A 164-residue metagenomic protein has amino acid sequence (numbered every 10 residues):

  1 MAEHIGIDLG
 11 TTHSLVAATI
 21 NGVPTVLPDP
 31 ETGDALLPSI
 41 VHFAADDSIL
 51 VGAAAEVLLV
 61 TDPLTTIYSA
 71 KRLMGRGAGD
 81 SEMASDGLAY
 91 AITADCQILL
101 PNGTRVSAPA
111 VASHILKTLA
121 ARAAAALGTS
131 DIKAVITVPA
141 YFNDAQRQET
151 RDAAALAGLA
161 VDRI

Functional and structural regions predicted by a protein language model:
M1-L37, F43-I164: N-terminal phosphate-binding loop and flanking beta/alpha elements of the actin-like ATPase fold
